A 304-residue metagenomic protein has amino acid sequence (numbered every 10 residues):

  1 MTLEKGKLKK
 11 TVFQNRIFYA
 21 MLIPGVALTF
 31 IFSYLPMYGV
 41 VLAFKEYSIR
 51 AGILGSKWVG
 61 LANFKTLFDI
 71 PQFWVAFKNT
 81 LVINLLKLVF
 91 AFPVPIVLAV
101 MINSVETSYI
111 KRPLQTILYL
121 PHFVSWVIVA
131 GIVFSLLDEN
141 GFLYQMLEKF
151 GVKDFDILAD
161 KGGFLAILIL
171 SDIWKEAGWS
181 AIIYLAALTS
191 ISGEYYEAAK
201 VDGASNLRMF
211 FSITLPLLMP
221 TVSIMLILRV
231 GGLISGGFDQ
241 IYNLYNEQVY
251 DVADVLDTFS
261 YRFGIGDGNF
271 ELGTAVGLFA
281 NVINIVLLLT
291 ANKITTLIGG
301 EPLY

Functional and structural regions predicted by a protein language model:
M1-V12: Short, Lys/Arg-rich, polar N-terminal cytosolic tail immediately upstream of the first transmembrane signal-anchor
K10-Y304: A structural signal for multi-pass alpha-helical bundles of membrane permease subunits that mediate small-molecule
